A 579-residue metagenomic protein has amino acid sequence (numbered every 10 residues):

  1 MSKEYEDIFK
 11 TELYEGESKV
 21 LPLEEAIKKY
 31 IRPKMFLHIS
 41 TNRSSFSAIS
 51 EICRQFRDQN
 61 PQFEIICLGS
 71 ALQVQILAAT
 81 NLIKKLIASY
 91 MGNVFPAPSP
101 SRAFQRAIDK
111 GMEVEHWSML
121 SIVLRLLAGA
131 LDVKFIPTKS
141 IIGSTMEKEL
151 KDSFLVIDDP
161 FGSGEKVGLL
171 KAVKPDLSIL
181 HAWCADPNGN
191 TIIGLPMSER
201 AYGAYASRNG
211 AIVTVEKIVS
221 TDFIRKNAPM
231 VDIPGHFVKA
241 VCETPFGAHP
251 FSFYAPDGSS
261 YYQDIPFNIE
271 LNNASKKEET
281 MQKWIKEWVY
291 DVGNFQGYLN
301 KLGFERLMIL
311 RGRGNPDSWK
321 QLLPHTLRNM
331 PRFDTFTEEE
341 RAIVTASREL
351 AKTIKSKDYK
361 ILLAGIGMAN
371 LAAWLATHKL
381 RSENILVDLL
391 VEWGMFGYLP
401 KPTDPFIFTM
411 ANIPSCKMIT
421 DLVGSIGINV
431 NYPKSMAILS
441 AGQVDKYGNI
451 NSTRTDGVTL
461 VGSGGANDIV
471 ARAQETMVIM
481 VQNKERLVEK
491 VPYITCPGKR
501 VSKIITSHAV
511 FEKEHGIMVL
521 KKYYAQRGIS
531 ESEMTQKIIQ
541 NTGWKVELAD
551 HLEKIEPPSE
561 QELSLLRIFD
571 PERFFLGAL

Functional and structural regions predicted by a protein language model:
S2-K10, E15-K28, H38, R43-Q55 (+5 more regions): Conserved phosphate- and dinucleotide-binding cores of soluble alpha/beta proteins, encompassing both enzyme active
P22-F36, T345-Y359: Glycine-rich phosphate/diphosphate-binding loops that line cofactor/substrate pockets in enzymes
P33-F56, K360-E383: Glycine-rich N-terminal segment of FAD-binding domains in flavoprotein oxidoreductases, spanning the beta-loop-helix
L37, P61-E64, D358-I361, V387: Short active-site oxyanion
Q55-F63, T80-K84, K379-V387: Conserved S-adenosyl-L-methionine
N60-P61, A88, A369: Active-site core of metal-dependent hydrolases
E149, L363, L371-S415: Anionic-ligand anchoring segments at beta-strand to alpha-helix junctions in alpha/beta enzyme folds, i.e., glycine
